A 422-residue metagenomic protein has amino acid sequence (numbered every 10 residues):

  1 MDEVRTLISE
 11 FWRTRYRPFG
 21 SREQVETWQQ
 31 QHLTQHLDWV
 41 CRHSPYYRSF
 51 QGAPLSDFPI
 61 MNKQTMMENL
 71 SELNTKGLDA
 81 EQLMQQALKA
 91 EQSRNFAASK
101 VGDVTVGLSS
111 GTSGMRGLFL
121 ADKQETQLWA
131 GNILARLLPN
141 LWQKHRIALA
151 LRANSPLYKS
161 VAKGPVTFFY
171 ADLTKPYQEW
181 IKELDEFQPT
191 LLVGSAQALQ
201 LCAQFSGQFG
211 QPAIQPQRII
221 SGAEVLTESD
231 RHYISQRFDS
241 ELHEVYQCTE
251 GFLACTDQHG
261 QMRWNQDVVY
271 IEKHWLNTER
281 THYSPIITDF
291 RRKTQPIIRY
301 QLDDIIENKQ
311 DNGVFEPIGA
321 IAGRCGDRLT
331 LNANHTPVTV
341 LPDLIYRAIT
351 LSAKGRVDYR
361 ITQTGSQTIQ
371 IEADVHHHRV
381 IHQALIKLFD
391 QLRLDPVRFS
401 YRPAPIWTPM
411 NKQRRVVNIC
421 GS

Functional and structural regions predicted by a protein language model:
M1-L108, G114-F119, K123-L128, L134-P139 (+4 more regions): Nucleotide 5′-phosphate-binding alpha/beta core
Q35, R42, R152-N265: Conserved adenylate-forming
V40, I147, L192, Q247 (+4 more regions): Residue-level signal for inorganic ion chemistry
G107, H232, R347: Active-site phosphate/pyrophosphate- and oxyanion-stabilizing loops and adjacent acidic/basic residues in soluble
W142-H145, S155: Structured catalytic cores of enzymes that bind and process phosphorylated ligands/cofactors
H145-A150, I286: Short, well-ordered beta-strand segments
L192, T294, Y300-D395: AMP-binding/adenylate-forming catalytic core of the ANL superfamily
L226, D230-N312: Conserved AMP-binding/adenylate-forming
